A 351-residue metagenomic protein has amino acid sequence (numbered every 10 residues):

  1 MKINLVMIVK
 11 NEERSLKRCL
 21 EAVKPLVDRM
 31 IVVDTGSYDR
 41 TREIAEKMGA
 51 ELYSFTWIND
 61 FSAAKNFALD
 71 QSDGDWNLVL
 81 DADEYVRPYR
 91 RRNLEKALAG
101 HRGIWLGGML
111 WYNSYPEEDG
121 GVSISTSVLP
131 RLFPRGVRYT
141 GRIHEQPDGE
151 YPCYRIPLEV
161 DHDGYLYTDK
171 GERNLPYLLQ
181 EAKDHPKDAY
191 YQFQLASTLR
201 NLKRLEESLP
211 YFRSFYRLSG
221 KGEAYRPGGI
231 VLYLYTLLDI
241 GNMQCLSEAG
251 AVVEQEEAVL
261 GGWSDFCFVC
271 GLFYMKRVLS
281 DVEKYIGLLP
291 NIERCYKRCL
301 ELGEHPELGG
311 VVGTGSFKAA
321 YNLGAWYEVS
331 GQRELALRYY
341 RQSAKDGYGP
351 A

Functional and structural regions predicted by a protein language model:
V6-L26: Short, well-formed alpha-helical segments that are part of the catalytic scaffolds of diverse glycosyltransferases
R14-K17, D39-M48, Y89: Acidic helix N-cap motif at the loop->helix transition within catalytic regions of sugar-transfer enzymes
A22, D34-I44, W57, D81: A conserved acidic beta->alpha catalytic loop
D28, R42-F67, Q71: Conserved donor nucleotide-binding strand/loop of the catalytic core
S62-L69, L80, V86-R213, G220: Catalytic-site signature of metal-activated, phosphate-bearing donor transferases, centered on the GT-A/GT-A-like
N77: Short aromatic/hydrophobic "clamp" motif used to bind/position activated sugar donors
N174, S208, L246-A249, Y285 (+2 more regions): Single-residue signature of alpha-solenoid repeat helices
